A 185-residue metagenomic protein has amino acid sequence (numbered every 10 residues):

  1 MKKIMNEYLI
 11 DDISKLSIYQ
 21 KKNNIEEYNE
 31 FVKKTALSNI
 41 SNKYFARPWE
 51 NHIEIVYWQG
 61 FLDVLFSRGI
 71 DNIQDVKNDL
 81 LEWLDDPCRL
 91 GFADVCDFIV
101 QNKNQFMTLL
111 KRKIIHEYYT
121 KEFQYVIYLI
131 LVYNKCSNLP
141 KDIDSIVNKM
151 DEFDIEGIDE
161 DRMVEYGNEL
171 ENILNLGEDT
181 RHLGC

Functional and structural regions predicted by a protein language model:
K2-K15, A36-W49, I70-E82, N104-I115 (+2 more regions): Amphipathic alpha-helical scaffolding segments comprising HEAT/armadillo-like alpha-solenoid repeats
I18, E26-L37, W49-D71, E82 (+3 more regions): Structural detector for internal amphipathic alpha-helices that build alpha-solenoid repeat scaffolds
Q20, V32, S145-E152, G167: Eukaryotic low-complexity, intrinsically disordered regulatory segments enriched in serine, proline and acidic residues
I115-E117, L131-V132: Short, intrinsically disordered/low-complexity patches at protein termini and at juxtamembrane boundaries
Y119-K121: Short coil/turn motifs that N-cap or connect alpha-helices
E152-C185: Short, functional C-terminal segments
